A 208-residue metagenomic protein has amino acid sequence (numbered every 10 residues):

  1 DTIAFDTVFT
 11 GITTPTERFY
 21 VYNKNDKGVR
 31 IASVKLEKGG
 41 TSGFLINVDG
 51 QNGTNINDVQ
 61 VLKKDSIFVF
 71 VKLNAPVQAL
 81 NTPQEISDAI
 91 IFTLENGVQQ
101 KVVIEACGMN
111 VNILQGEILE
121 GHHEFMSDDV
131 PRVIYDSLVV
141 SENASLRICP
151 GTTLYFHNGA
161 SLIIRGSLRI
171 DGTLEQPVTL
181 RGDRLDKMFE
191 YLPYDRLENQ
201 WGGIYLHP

Functional and structural regions predicted by a protein language model:
D1-T2, V29: N-terminal amphipathic/hydrophobic interface segments
T2-T7, I12-Y20, K24, T54-P208: Beta-strand/loop edge motif enriched in small/polar residues
Y22-G43, A106: Short acidic, flexible loop segments centered on an aromatic residue
R30, G43-L45, F156, M188-F189: Short active-site-adjacent helix-start/loop capping segments
E37-I56: Short, solvent-exposed loop/linker segments at beta-strand-coil boundaries, enriched for Pro/Gly and Ser/Thr
